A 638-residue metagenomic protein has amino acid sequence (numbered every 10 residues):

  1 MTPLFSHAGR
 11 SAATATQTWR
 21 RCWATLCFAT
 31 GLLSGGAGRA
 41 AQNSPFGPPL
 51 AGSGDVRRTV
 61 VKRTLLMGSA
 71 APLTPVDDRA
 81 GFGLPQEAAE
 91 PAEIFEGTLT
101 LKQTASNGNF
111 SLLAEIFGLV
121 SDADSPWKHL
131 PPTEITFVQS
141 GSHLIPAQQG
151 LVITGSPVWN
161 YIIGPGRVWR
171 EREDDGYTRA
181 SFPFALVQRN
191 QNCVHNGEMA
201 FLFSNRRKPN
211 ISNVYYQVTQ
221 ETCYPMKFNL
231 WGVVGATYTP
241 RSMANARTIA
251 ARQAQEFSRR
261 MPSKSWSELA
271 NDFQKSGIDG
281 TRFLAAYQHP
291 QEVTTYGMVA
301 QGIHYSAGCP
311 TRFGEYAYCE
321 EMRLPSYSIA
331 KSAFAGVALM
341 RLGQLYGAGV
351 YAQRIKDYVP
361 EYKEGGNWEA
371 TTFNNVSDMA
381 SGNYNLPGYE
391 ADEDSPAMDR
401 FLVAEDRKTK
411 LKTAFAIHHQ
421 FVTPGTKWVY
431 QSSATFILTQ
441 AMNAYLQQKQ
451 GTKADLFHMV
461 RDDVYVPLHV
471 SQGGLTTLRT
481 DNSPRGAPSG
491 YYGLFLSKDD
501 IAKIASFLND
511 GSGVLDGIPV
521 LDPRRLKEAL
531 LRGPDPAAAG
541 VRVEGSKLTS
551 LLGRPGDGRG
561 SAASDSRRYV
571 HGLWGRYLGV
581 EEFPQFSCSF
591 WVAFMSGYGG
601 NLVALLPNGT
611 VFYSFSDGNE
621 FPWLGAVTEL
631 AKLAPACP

Functional and structural regions predicted by a protein language model:
N43-Y215: Long, solvent-exposed N-terminal ectodomains/accessory regions that are displayed to the extracellular/lumenal milieu
P45-F82, Q86, L345-Y384, I417-Q420 (+2 more regions): Active-site helix/loop module of the DD-peptidase/beta-lactamase fold, centered on the serine-lysine SxxK catalytic
T133, I153-V158, I162-S265, N271-K275 (+1 more regions): Structured C-terminal helix/loop/strand segments within mature extracytoplasmic catalytic/sensor domains
N271-Y296, E364-V470, L496-A502, S506-D510: Active-site-adjacent helix/loop patches that line small-molecule binding or acyl-intermediate pockets
K275-Y318, V603-L605, V611-S614: A short, well-structured edge-of-sheet supersecondary motif
P325-V350, V376, L438-M442, I501-L508: Active-site SXXK
G336, A434-A444, Y492-V514, G600-D617: Active-site-proximal alpha-helical segments within enzyme catalytic domains
G474-R479, R532-S616: Active-site Gly/Thr loop motif
